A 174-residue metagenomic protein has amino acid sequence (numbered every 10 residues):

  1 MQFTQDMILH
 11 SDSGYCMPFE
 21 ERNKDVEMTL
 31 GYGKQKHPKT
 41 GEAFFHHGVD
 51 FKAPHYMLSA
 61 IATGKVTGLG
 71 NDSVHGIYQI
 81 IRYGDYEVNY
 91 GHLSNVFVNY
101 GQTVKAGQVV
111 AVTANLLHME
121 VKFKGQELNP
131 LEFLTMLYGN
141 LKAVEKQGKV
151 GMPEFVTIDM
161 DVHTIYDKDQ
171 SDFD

Functional and structural regions predicted by a protein language model:
M1-I77, K105-A106, K149-D174: Surface-exposed, glycine-biased beta-strand/turn segments
T29, K52, G91, E120 (+1 more regions): Residues in well-ordered beta-strands of folded domains
K36, A53-H55, F97, E132 (+1 more regions): Solvent-exposed, flexible loop/coil residues
F44-H47, A60-Y100, N115-F123: Zn2+-dependent peptidoglycan hydrolase active-site motif and core
I77-R82, Y100-D167: Conserved, short, structured surface segments that act as functional micro-motifs
Y90, V110, D174: Short alpha-helical segments in extracytoplasmic peptidoglycan/chitin-binding modules and envelope-associated proteins
